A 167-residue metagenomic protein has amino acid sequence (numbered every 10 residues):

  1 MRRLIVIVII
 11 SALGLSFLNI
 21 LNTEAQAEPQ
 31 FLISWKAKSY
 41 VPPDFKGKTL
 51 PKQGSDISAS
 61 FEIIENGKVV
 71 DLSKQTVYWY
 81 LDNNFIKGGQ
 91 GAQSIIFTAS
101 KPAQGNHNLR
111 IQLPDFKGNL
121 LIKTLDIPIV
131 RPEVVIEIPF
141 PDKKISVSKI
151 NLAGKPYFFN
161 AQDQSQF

Functional and structural regions predicted by a protein language model:
G14-E24: C-terminal segment of classical bacterial N-terminal signal peptides
A25-K52, I64-N66, K123-S146, A153-Y157: Short, compositionally biased P/S/T/A/G/V-rich stretches that sit at domain boundaries
V70-Y78, Q162-F167: Solvent-exposed loop segments of extracellular immunoglobulin-like
Y80-F97: Surface-exposed, flexible coil segments in extracellular/virion-facing regions
T98-Q104: Short, surface-exposed loop/turn segments at beta-strand-coil junctions that are enriched for proline with nearby
G105-L109, I150: Exposed beta-strand face motif in extracellular beta-rich ectodomains
I111-L113: Conserved structural position at the C-terminal beta-strand of extracellular beta-sandwich adhesion modules
D115-I122: Short, exposed coil/turn segments at beta-strand boundaries within extracellular/luminal domains
